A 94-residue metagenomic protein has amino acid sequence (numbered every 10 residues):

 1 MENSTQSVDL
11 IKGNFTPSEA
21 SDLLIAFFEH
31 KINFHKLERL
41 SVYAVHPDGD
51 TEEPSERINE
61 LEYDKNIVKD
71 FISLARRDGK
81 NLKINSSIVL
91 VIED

Functional and structural regions predicted by a protein language model:
M1-D94: Extended, charge-rich alpha-helical interface modules
